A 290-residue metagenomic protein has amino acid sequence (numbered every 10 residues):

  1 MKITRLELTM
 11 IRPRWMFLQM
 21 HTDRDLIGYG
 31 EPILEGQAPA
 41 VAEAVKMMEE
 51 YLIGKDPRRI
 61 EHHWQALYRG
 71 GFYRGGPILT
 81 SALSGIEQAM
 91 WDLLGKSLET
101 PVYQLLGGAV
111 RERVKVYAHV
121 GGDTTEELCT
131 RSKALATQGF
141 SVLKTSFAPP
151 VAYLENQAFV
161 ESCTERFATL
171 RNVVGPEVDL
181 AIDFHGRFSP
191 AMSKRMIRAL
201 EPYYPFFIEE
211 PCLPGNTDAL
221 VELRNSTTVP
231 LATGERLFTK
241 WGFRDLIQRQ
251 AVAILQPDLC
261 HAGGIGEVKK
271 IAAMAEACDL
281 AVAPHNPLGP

Functional and structural regions predicted by a protein language model:
M1-Y29, I33: Structured beta-strand/loop patches that form or line metal/cofactor-binding pockets in enzymes
I3, D25, M48, I86 (+6 more regions): Conserved, mostly hydrophobic/aromatic
H21-L98: Metal- or metallocofactor-binding catalytic centers and their adjacent structured scaffolds across diverse enzyme
G30, I182-F184, E209, G234 (+1 more regions): Active-site flanking residues adjacent to catalytic metal/cofactor-binding acidic residues
E43-M48, H62, R198, Y204-F207 (+1 more regions): Shared catalytic-loop signature of beta/alpha-barrel
E87-D123, E127: Glycine-rich, aromatic-flanked loop segments that form ligand/cofactor-binding clefts across common enzyme folds
L94-G95, V174, R224, A275: A generic structural signal for well-ordered alpha-helical segments
R113-S226: Metal-dependent enolase-superfamily TIM-barrel catalytic cores that perform enediolate-based chemistry
